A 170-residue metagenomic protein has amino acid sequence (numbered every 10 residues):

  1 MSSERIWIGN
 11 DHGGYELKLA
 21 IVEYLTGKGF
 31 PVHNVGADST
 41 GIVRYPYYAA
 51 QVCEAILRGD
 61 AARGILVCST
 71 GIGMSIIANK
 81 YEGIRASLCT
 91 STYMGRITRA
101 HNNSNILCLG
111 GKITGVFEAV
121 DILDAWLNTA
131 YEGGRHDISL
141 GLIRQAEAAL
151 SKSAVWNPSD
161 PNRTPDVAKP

Functional and structural regions predicted by a protein language model:
M1, I56-D60, R99-H101, G115: Solvent-exposed alpha-helices and their adjacent loops that cap or buttress functional pockets in soluble metabolic
S2-I6: Extreme N-terminal starter segment of soluble prokaryotic enzymes
W7-G27: Glycine-rich phosphate/diphosphate-binding loop of Rossmann-like nucleotide-binding domains
W7-G9, G13-G14, T92-P170: C-terminal binding/interaction regions
K18, A49, M74-S75, A119 (+1 more regions): A general structural signal for well-ordered alpha-helical segments in protein cores
K28, Y81-E82, N102: Short, structured coil segments at secondary-structure junctions
P31-I42: A short beta-strand-loop structural module common to alpha/beta enzyme folds
Y48-L88: Helix-adjacent hinge/juxtasegments
